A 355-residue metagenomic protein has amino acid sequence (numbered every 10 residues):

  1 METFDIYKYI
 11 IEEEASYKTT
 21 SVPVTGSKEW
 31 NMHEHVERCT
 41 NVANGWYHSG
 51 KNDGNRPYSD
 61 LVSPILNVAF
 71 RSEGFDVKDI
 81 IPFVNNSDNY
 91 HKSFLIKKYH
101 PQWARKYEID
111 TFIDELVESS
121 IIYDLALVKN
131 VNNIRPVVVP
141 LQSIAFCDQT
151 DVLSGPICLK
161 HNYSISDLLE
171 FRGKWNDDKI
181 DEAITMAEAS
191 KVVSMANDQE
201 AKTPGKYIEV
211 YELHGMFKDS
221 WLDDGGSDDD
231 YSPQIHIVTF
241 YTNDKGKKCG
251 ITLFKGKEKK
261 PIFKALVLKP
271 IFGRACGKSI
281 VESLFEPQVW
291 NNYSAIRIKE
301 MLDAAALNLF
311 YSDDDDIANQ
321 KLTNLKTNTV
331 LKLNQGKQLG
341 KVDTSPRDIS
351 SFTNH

Functional and structural regions predicted by a protein language model:
M1-G226, Y231, T344-R347, N354: Extended, helix-rich architectural segments
W221-H355: Extended, charged amphipathic alpha-helical segments
